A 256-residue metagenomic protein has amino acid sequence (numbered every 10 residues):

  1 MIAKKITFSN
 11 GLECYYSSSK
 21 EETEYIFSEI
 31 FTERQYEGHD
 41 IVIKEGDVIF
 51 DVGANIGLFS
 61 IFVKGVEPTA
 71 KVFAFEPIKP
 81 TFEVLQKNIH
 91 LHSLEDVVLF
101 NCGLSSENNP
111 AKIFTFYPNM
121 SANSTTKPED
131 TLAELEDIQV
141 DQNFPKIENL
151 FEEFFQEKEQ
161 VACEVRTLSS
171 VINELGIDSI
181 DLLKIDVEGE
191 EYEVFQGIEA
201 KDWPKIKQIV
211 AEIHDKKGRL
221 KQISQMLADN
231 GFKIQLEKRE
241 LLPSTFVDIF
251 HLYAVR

Functional and structural regions predicted by a protein language model:
M1-R256: Phosphate/nucleotide-binding beta-alpha loop and adjacent structural elements of enzyme active sites
